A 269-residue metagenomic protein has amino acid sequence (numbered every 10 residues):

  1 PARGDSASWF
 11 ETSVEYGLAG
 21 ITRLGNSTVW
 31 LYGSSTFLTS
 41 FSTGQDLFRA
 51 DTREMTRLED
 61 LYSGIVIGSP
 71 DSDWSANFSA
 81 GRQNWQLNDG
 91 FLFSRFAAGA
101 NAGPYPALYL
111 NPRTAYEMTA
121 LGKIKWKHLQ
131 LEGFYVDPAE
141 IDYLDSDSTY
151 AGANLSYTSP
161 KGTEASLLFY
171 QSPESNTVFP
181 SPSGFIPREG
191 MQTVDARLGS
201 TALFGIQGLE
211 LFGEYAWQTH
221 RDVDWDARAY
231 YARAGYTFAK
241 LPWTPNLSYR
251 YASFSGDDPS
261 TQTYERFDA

Functional and structural regions predicted by a protein language model:
A2-V14, G20-F78, F91-A100, P104 (+3 more regions): Surface-exposed loop and membrane-interface regions of Gram-negative outer-membrane beta-barrel proteins
L24, S72-F78, N101-T263: Signature for the C-terminal beta-barrel architecture of outer-membrane proteins
G81: Glycine-rich, aromatic-flanked loop segments that form ligand/cofactor-binding clefts across common enzyme folds
N84: Short, glycine/serine-rich, charged loops/turns that create anion-binding and catalytic segments at active sites
L87-N88: Hydrophobic alpha-helical segments and helix pairs
E265-A269: Flexible internal linker/loop segments at domain or repeat junctions
